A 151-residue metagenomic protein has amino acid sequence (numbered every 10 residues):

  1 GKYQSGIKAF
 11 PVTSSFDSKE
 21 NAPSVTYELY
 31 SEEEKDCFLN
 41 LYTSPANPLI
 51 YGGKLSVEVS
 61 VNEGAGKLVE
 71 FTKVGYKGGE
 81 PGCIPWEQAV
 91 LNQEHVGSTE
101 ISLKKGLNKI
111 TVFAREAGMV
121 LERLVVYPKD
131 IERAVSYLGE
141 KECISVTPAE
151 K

Functional and structural regions predicted by a protein language model:
G1-K151: Extracytoplasmic
